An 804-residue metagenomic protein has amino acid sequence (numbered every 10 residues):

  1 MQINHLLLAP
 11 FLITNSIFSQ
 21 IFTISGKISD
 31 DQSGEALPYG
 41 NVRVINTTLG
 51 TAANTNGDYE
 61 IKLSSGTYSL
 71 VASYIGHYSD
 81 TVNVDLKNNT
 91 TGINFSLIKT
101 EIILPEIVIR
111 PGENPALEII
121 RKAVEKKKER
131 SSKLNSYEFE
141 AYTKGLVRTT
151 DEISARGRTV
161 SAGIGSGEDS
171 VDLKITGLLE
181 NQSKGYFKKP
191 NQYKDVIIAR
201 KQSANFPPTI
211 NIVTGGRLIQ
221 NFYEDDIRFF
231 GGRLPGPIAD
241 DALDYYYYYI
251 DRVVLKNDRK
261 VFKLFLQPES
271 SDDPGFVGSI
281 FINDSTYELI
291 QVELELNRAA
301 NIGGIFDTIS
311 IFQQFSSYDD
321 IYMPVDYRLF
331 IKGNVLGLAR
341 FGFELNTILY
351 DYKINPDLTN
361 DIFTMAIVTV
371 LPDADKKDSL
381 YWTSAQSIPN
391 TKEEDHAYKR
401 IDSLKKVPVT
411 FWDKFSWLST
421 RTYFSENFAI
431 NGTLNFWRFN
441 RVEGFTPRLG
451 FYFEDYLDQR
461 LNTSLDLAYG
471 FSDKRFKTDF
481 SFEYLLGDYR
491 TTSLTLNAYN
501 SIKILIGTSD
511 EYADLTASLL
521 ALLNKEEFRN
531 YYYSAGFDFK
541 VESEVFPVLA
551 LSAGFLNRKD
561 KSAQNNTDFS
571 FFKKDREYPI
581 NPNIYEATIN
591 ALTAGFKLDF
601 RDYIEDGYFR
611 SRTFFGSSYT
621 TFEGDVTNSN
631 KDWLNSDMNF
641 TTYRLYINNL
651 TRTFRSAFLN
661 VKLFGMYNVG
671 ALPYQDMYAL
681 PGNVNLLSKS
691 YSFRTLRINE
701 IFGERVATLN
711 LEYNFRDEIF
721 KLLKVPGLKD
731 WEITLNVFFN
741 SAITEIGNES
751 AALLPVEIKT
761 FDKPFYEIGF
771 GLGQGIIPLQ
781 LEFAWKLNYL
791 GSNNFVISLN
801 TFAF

Functional and structural regions predicted by a protein language model:
V44-N46, V71-N83: A short, solvent-exposed loop/turn motif at the edges and junctions of modular extracellular/periplasmic domains
T47-D58: Short, acidic Ser/Thr/Gly-rich low-complexity loop/linker segments typical of extracellular and cell-surface proteins
E101, E106, R110-V261, Q267-G275 (+8 more regions): Structured extracytoplasmic
S131-L134, L418-F428, Y456-N462, G487-S493 (+5 more regions): Short loop/turn motifs that connect adjacent beta-strands in outer-membrane beta-barrel proteins
A141-T143, F451, L465-Y469, L494-I502 (+10 more regions): Transmembrane beta-barrel strands of outer-membrane/channel proteins
E293-R298, F428-F439, L449-G450, D455 (+7 more regions): Transmembrane beta-strand segments that form the barrel wall of outer-membrane beta-barrel proteins
E443-P447, K474-T478, Y533-F537, E586-L592 (+7 more regions): Residues that define the transmembrane beta-barrel architecture of outer-membrane proteins
S493-D514, S518-Y532, P582, F614 (+1 more regions): C-terminal outer-membrane beta-barrel translocator/porin domains of Gram-negative envelope proteins and their
